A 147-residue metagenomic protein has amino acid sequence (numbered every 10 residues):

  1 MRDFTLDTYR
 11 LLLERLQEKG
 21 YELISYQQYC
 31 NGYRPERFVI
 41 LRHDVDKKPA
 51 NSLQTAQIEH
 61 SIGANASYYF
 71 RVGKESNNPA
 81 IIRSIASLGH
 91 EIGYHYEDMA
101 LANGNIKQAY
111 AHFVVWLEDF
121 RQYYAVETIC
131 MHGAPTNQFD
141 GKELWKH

Functional and structural regions predicted by a protein language model:
M1-H147: Catalytic alpha-helical scaffold of carbohydrate-active enzymes acting on polysaccharides/glycoconjugates
